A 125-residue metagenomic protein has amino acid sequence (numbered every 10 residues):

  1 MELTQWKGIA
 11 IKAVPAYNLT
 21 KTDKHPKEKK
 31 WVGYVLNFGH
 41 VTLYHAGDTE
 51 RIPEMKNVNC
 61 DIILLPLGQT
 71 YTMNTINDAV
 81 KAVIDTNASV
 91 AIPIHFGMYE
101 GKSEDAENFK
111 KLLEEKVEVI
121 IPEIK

Functional and structural regions predicted by a protein language model:
M1-Q5, V80, I84-D85, S89-K125: Binuclear metal-ion centers of metallo-dependent hydrolases, dominated by the metallo-beta-lactamase
M1-V58, I124-K125: Core dinuclear metal-dependent hydrolase active-site scaffold
V35-S89, I94-E100: Metallo-beta-lactamase
